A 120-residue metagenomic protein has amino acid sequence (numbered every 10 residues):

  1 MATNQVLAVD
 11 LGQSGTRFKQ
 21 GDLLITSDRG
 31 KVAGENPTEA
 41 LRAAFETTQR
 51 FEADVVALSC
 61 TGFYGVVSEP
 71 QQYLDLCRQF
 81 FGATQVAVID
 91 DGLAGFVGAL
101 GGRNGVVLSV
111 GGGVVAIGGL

Functional and structural regions predicted by a protein language model:
M1, A83-L108: Conserved phosphate-binding catalytic cores of ATP/NTP-utilizing and phosphoryl-transfer enzymes
A2-R42: Short glycine-rich, Thr/Ser-proximal phosphate-binding strand/loop in the N-terminal lobe of ATP-dependent enzymes
V6-D10, V55-A57, G98, G105-S109 (+1 more regions): Short glycine-aspartate micro-motif
L11-G12, T61, D90-G92, V110-G112: Fold-independent oxyanion-binding glycine-rich loops and adjacent beta-strand/coil segments at enzyme active sites
G15-G21, V97, L108, V114-L120: Short beta-strand scaffold segments in enzyme catalytic cores
R29, T48-V88, G98-L100: Short beta-strand-loop/turn "lid" adjacent to the catalytic site in phosphate-handling enzymes
E35, E39, S68, D90: Conserved phosphate-coordination/catalytic loops
L41-Q49: Generic structural signal for well-ordered alpha-helices, preferentially at hydrophobic/aromatic core positions
